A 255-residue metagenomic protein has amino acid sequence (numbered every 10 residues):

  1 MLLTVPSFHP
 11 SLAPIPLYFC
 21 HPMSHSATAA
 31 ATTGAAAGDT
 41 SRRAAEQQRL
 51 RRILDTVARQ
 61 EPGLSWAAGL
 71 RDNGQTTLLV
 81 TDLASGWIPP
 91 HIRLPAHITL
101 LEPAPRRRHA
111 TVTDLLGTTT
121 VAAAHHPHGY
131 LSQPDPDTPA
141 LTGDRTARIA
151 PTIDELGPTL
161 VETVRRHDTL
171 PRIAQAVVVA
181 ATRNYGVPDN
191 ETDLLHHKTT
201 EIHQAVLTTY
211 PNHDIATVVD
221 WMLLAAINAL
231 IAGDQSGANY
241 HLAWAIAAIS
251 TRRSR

Functional and structural regions predicted by a protein language model:
M1-R255: Secretion-targeting segments and adjacent low-complexity export tracts
